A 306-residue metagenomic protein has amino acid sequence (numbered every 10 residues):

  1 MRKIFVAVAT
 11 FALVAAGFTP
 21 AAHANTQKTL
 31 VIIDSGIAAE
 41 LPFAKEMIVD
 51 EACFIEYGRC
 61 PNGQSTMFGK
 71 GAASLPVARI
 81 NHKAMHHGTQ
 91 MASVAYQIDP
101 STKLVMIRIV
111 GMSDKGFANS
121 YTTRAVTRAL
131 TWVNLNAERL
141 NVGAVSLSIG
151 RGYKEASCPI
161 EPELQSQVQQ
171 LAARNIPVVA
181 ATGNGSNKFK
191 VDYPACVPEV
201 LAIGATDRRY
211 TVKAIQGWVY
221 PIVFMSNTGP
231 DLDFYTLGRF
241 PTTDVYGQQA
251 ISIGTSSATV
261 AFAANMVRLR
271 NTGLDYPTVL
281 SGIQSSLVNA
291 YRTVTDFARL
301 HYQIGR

Functional and structural regions predicted by a protein language model:
M1-V8: Bacterial N-terminal signal peptides that target proteins for export
F5, L140-S148, P162, R174 (+1 more regions): C-terminal subdomain of the subtilisin-like protease fold in secreted/lumenal serine endopeptidases
V14-A21: C-terminal segment of classical bacterial N-terminal signal peptides
N25, S93-Q97, A118-L147, C158-V178 (+3 more regions): Mature extracellular/periplasmic domains of secretome proteins
N25-K103, G111-S113, R128, W132-N141 (+2 more regions): Active-site core segment of subtilase-fold serine proteases
K28, D34, D192-N271: Extracellular S/T/G-rich loop segment that most often corresponds to the catalytic His/Ser-adjacent loop
G36-A39, V110-D114, G150-K154, N184-K188 (+2 more regions): Solvent-exposed loop/turn segments at secondary-structure junctions within structured extracellular/periplasmic domains
L75-K83, L104, V245-S257: Short pre-catalytic strand/loop immediately N-terminal to key active-site residues, enriched for Gly-Thr
